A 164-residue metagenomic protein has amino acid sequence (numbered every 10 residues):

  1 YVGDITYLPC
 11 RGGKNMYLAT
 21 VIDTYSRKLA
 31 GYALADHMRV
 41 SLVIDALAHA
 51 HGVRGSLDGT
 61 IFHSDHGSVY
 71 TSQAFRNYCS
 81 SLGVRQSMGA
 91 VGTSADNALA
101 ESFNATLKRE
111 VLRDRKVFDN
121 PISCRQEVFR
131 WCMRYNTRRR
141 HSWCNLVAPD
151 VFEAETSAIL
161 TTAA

Functional and structural regions predicted by a protein language model:
Y1-A164: Charged DNA-binding/catalytic regions of mobile-element recombinases
